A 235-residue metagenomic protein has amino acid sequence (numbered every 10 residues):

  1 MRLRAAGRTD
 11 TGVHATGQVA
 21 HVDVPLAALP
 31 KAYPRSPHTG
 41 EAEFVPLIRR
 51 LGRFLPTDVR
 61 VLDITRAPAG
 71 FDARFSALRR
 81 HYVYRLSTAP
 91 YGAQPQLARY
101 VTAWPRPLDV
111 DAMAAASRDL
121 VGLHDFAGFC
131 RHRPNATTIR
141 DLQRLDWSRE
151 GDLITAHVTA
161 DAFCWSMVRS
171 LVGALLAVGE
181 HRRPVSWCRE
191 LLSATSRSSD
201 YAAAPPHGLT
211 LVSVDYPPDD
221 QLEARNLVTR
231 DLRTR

Functional and structural regions predicted by a protein language model:
M1-R235: Structured-RNA-binding interfaces characteristic of tRNA pseudouridine synthases
